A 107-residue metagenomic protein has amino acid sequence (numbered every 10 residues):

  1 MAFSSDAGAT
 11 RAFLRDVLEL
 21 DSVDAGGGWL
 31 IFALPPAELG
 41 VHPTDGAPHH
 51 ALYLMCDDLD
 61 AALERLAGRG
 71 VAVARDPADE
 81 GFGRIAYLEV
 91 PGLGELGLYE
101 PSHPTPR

Functional and structural regions predicted by a protein language model:
M1-R11, E38, H50-L52, S102-R107: N-terminal beta-strand motif that seeds the catalytic metal site of vicinal oxygen chelate
M1-S5, I31-A33, T44-R69, R84-P91: Vicinal oxygen chelate
T10-R15, L66, L93: Conserved active-site tyrosine of GNAT-family acetyltransferases
L18-A25, A72-P77: Short secondary-structure junctions
L20-H50, L88, E95-S102: Conserved short beta-strand elements that form part of the metal-binding/catalytic scaffold of enzyme active sites
R69-R107: Vicinal oxygen chelate
